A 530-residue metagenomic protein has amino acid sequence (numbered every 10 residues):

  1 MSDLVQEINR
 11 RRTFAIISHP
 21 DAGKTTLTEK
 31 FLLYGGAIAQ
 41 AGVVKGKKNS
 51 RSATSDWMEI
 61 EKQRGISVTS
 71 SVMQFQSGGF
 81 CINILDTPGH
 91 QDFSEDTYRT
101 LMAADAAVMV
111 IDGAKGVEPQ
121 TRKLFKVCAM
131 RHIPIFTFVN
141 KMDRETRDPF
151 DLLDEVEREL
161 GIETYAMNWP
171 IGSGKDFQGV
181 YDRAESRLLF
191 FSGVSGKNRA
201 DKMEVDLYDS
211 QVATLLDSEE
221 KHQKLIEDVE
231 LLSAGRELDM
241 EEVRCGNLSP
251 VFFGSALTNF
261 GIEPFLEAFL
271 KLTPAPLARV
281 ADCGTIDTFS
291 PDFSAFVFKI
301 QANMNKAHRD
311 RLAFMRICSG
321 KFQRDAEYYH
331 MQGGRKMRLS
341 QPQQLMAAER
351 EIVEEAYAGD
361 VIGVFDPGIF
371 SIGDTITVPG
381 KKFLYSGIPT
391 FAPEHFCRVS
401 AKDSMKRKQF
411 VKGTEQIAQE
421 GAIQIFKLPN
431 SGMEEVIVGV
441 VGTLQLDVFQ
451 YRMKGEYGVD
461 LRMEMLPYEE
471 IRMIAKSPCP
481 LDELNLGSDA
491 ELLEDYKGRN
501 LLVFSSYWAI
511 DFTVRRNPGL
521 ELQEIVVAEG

Functional and structural regions predicted by a protein language model:
M1-G530: Structural and coupling elements of P-loop NTPases
